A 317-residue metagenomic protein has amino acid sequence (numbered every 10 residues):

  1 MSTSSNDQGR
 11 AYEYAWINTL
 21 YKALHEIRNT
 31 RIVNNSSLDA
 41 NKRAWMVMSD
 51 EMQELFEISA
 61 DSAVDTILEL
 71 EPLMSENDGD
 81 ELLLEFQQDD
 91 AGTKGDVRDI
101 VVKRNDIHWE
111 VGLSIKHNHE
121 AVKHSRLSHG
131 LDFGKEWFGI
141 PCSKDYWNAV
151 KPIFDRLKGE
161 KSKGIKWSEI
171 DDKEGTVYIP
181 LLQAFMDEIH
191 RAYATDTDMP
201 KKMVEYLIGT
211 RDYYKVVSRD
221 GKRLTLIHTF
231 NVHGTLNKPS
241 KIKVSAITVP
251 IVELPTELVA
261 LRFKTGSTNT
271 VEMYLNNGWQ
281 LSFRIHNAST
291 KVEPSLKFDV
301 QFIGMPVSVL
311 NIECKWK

Functional and structural regions predicted by a protein language model:
M1-V97, V102-K317: Short, positively charged
